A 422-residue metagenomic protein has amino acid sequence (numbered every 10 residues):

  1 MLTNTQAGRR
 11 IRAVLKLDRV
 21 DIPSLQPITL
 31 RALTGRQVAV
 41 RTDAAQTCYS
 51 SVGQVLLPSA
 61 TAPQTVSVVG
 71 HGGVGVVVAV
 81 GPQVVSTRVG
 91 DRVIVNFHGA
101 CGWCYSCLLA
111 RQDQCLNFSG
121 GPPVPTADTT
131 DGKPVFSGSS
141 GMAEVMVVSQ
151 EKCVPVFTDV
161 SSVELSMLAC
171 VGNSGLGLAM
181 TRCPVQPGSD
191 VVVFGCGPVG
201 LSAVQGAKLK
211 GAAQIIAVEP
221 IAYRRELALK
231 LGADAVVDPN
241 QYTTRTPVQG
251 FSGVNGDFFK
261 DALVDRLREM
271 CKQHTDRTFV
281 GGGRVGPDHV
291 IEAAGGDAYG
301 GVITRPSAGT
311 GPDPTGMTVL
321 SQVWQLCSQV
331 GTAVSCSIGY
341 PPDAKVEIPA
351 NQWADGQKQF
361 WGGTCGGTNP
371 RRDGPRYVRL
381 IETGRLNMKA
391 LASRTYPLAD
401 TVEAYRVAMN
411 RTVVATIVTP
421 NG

Functional and structural regions predicted by a protein language model:
M1-R9, S252, R277-T278, G311 (+2 more regions): C-terminal hydrophobic helical "lid"/dimerization subdomain of Rossmann-like NAD(P)H-dependent oxidoreductases
M1-V74, S140, E144-V148, N421-G422: Short N-terminal strand-loop motif that marks the start of NAD(P)H/FAD-dependent oxidoreductase cofactor-binding domains
T29-T47, P58-L108, D113, P155-V160: Glycine-rich beta-strand-centered segment in the early N-terminal region that forms part of a ligand/cofactor-binding
C101-F194: NAD(P)H dinucleotide-binding glycine-rich loop of Rossmann-like/cofactor-binding domains, especially the beta1-alpha1
V193-C196, K208-Q322: Adenosine-nucleotide cofactor-binding segment
G200-L201: N-terminal Rossmann-fold NAD(P) dinucleotide-binding loop
M317-L326, I338-Q357, G374-R376: Rossmann-fold NAD(P)-binding glycine/threonine-rich loop
